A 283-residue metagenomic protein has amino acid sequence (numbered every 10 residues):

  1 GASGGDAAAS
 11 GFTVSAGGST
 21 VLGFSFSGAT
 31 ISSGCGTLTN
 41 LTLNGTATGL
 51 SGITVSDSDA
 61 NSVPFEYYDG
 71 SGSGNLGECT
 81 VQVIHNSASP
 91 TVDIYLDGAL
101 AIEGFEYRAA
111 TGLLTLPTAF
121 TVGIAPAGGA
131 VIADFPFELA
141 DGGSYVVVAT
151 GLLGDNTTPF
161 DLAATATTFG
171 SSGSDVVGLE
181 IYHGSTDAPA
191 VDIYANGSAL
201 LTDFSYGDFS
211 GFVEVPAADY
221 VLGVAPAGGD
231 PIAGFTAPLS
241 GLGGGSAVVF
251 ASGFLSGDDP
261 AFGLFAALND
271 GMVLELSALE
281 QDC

Functional and structural regions predicted by a protein language model:
G1-L76: Acidic, low-complexity intrinsically disordered segments
G77-C283: Intrinsically disordered, low-complexity polar regions and short flexible loop motifs
